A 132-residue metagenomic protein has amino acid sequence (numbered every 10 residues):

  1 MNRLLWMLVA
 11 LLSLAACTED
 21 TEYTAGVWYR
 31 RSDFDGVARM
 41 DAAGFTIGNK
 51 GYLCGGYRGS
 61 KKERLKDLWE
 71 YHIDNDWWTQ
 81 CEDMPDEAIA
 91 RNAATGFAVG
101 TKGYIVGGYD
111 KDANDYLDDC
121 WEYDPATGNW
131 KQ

Functional and structural regions predicted by a protein language model:
M1-A15: Sec-dependent bacterial lipoprotein signal peptides
C17-Q132: Kelch-like beta-propeller repeat domains
